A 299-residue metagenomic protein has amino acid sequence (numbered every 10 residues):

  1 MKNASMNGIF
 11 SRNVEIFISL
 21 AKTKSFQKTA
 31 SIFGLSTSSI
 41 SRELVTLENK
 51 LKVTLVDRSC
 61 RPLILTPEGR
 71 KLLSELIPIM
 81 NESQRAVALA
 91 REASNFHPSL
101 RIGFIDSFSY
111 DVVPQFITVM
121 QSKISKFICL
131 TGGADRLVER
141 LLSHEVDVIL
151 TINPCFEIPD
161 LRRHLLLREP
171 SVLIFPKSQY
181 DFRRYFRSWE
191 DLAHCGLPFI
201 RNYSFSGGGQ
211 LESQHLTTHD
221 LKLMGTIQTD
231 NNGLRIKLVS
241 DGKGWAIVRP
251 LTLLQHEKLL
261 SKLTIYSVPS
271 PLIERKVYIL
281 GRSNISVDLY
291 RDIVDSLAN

Functional and structural regions predicted by a protein language model:
I18-S36: Short helix-boundary/capping micro-motifs
T46-P67, M80, Q84: A short LG(V/I)-centered, amphipathic sequence patch enriched for acidic residue(s) preceding the LG motif
K50-L51, L72-S94: Alpha-helical linker/hinge and terminal dimerization helices associated with HTH transcriptional regulators
H97-F156: Central regulatory/effector-binding core of bacterial HTH transcription factors
V112, T264-N299: A late-sequence structural motif
G132-L197: Acidic, Gly/Pro-rich loop/turn segments at junctions of secondary structure
A134, L142-E145, I152, G207-I265: Hydrophobic hinge/microswitch elements
D181-F186, C195-H219: Secondary-structure junction motif
